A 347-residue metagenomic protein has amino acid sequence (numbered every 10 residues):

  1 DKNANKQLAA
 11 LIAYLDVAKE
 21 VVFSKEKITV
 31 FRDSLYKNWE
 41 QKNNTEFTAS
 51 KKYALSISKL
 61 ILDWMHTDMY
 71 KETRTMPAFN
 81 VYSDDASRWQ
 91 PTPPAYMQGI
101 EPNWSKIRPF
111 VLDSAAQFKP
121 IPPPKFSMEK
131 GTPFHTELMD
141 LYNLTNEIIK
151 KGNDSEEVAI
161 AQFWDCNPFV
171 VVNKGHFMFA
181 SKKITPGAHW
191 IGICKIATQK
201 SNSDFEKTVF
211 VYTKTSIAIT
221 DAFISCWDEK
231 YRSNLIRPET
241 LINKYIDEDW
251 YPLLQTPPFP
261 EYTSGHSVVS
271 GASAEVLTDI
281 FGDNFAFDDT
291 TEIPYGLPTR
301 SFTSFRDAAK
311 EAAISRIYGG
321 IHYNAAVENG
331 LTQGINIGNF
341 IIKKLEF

Functional and structural regions predicted by a protein language model:
D1-F347: Acidic/polar surface patches and capping/hinge elements
